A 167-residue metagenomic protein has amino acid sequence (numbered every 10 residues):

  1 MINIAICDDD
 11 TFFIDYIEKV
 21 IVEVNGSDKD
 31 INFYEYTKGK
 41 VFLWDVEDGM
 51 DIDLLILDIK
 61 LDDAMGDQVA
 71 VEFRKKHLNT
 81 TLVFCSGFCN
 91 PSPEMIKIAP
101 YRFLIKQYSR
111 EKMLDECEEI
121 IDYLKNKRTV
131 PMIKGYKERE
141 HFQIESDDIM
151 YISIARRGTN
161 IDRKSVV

Functional and structural regions predicted by a protein language model:
M1-A5: Non-catalytic signal-transmission and effector/linker regions of two-component phosphorelay proteins
D8: Conserved acidic carboxylate
T11, K40, C89, R156: Short, glycine/serine-rich, charged loops/turns that create anion-binding and catalytic segments at active sites
T11-Y34: Two-component/phosphorelay signaling modules centered on CheY-like receiver
F33-V41: Conserved Asp/Asn-Gly motif in the active-site loop of CheY-like receiver
Y36, L104, I144: Hydrophobic residues at beta-strand termini and immediately following loops that shape nucleotide-binding pockets
F42-K127: CheY-like receiver
D115-V167: Conserved binding/recognition cores within well-folded domains
